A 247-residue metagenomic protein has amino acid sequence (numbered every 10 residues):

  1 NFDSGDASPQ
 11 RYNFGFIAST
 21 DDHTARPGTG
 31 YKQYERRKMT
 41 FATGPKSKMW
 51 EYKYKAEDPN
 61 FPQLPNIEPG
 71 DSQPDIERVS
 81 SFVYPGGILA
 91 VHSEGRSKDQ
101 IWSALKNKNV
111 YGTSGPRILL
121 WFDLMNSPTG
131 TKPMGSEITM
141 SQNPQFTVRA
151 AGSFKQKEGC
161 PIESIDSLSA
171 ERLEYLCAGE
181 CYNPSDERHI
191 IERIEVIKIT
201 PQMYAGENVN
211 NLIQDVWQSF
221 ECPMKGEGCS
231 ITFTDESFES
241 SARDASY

Functional and structural regions predicted by a protein language model:
N1-Y247: C-terminal functional module detector
